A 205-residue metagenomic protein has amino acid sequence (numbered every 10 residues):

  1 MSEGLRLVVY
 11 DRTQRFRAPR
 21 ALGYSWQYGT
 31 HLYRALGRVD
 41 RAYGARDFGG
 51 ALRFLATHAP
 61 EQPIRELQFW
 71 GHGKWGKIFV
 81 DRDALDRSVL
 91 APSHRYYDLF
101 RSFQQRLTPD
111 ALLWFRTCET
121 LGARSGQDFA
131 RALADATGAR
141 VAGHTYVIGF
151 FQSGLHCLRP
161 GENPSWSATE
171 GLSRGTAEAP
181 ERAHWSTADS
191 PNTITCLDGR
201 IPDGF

Functional and structural regions predicted by a protein language model:
M1, L67, D203-F205: Non-Sec secretion/translocation targeting segments of pathogen effectors
M1-F54: A domain-level signal for caspase-like cysteine endopeptidase catalytic cores and their zymogen-processing architecture
Y28-L36, L55-A59, F103-Q104, L133 (+1 more regions): Hydrophobic, Leu/Ile/Phe/Ala-enriched alpha-helical segments that form helix-helix packing faces
T30-R38, P63-E66, L112-W114: Solvent-exposed, well-ordered amphipathic alpha-helical segments that flank/support binding or catalytic loops
G50-R65: Short amphipathic alpha-helices and their capping/turn segments at secondary-structure boundaries
E66-W70, W75-S153: Catalytic cores of nucleophile-dependent amide-cleaving enzymes
L113-F205: Active-site-proximal C-terminal subdomain of hydrolase catalytic domains
